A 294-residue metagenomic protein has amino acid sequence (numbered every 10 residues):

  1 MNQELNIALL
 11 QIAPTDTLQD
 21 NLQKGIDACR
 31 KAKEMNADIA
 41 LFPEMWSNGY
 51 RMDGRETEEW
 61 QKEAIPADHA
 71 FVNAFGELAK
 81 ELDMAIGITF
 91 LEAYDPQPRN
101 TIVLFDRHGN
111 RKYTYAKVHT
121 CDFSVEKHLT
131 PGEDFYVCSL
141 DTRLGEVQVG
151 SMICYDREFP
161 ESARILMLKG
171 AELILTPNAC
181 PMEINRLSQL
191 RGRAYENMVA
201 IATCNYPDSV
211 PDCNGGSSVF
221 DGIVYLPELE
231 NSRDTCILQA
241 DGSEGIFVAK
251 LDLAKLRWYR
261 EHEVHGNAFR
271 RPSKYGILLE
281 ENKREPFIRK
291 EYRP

Functional and structural regions predicted by a protein language model:
N2-A8: Extreme N-terminal starter segment of soluble prokaryotic enzymes
N6, G87, T101, G216-S218: Conserved beta-strand and immediately adjacent loop positions that scaffold enzyme active sites
Q11-L18: Short polar catalytic/cofactor-binding loops
L18, D27-H108, K112-T114, C180-N197: Cys-nucleophile CN-hydrolase/nitrilase-fold catalytic domain and related Cys-dependent amidase chemistry that acts on
N21-C29, F159-R164: Short, acidic/polar
A64-A67, A93-E172, P177-N178, M182-G192 (+2 more regions): Active-site catalytic loop in hydrolytic enzyme cores
A67-A85, R157-F247: CN hydrolase (nitrilase-like) catalytic-core segments centered on the catalytic cysteine and neighboring Lys/Glu
P207-P294: C-terminal beta-strand edge segments of enzyme domains
